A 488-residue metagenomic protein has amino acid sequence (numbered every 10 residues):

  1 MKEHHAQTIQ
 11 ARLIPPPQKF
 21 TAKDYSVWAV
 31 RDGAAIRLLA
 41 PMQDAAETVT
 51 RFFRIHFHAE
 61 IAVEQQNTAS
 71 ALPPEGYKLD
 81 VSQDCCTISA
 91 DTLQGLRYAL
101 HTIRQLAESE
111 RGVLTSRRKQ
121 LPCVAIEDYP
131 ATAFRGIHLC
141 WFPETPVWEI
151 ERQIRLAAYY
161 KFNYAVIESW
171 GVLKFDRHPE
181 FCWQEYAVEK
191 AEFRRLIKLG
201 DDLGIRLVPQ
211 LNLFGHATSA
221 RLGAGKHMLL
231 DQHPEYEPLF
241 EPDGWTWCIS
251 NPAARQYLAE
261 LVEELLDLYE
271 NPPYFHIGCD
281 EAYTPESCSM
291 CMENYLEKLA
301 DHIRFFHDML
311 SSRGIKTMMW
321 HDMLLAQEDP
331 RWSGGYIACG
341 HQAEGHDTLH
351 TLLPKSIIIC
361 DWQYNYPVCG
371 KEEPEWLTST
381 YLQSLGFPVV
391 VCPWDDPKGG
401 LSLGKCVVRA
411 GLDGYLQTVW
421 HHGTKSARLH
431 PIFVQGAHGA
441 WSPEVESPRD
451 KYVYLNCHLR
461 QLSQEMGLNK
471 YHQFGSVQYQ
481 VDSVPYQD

Functional and structural regions predicted by a protein language model:
M1-D128, M319-W320, E344-G345, W362: Acidic, contiguous N-terminal accessory segments
A6-D24, V30-R31, R37-E47, R135 (+4 more regions): Substrate-binding groove of N-acetylhexosamine-processing glycoside hydrolases
P16, Q43, P74-S311, I315-M318: Feature activates predominantly on carbohydrate-active enzymes
V49-R54, I103-Q105, Q153-R155, W376 (+1 more regions): Short, solvent-exposed amphipathic alpha-helical segments in soluble enzyme and RNA/protein-processing domains
H58-A71, R117-K119, A165-L173, C392-P397 (+2 more regions): A generic structural motif
